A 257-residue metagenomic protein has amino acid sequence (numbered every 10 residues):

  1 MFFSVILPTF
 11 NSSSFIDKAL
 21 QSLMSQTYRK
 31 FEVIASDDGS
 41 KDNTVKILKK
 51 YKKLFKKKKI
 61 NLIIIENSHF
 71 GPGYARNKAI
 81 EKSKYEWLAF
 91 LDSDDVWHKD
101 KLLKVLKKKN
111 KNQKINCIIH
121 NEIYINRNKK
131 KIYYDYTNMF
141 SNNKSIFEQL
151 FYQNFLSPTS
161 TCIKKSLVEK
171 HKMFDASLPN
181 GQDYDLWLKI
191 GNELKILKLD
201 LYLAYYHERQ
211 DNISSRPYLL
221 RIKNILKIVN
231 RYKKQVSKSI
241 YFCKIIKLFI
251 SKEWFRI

Functional and structural regions predicted by a protein language model:
M1-F3, M24-A35, N43, K59-I63: Short loop->beta transition adjacent to catalytic acidic/histidine clusters or analogous donor-positioning motifs
S12-S25: Short, well-formed alpha-helical segments that are part of the catalytic scaffolds of diverse glycosyltransferases
F15-D17, D42-Y51, V96, D100: Acidic helix N-cap motif at the loop->helix transition within catalytic regions of sugar-transfer enzymes
S22, D37-K46, H69, D92: A conserved acidic beta->alpha catalytic loop
E66-S83, K104: Glycine-rich, basic loop-to-helix element that forms the pyrophosphate-binding segment of sugar-nucleotide handling
P72-A75, L102-L167, R216-I222, V229 (+1 more regions): Flexible acidic/His/Gly-enriched loops in nucleotide-sugar-dependent glycosyltransferase catalytic domains
L88: Short aromatic/hydrophobic "clamp" motif used to bind/position activated sugar donors
M139-I225: Conserved nucleotide-sugar donor-binding catalytic segment
